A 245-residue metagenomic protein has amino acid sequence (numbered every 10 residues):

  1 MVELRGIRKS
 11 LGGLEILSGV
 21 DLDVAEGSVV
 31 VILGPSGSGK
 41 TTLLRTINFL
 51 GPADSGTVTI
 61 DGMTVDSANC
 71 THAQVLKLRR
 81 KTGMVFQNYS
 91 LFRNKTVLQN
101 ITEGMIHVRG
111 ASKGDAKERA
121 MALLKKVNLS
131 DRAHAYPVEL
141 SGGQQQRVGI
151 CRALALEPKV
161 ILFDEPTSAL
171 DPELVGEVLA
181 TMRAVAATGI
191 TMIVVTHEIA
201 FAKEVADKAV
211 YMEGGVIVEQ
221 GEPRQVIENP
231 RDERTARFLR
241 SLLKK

Functional and structural regions predicted by a protein language model:
M1-P223: ABC family nucleotide-binding domain
E213-G214, Q220, R224-K245: C-terminal boundary and immediately downstream tail of ABC-type ATPase nucleotide-binding domains
